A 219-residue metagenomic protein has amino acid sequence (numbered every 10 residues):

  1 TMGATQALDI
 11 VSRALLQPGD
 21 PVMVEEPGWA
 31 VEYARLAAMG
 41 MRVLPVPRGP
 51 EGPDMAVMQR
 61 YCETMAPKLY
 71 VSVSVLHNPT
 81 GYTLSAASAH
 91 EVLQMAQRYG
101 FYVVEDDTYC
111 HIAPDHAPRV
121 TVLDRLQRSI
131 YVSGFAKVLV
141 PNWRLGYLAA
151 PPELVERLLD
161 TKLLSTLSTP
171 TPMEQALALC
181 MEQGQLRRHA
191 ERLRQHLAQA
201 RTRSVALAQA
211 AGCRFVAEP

Functional and structural regions predicted by a protein language model:
T1-Y99, H111-L126, L197: Conserved core of the PLP fold type I
M2, E218-P219: Short basic/aromatic active-site micro-motif
P67, F215-V216: Short, surface-exposed, low-complexity cationic segments
M95-G100, L207-A211: A structural motif corresponding to the C-terminal end of an alpha-helix and its immediate exit/capping segment
F101, S129, C213: Short, conserved active-site loop motifs that form the nucleotide-linked donor/cofactor pocket
I130-Q209, V216-E218: PLP-dependent aminotransferase class I/II
